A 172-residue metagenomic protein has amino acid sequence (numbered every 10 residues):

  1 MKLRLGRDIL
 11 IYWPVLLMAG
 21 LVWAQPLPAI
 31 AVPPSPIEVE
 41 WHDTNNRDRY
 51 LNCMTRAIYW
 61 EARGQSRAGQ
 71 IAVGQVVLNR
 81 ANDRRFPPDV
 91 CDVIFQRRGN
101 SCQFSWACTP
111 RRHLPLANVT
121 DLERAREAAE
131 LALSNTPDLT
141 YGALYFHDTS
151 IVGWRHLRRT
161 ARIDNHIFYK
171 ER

Functional and structural regions predicted by a protein language model:
M1-D8: Short, Lys/Arg-rich N-terminal segment immediately upstream of the first membrane anchor
K2, P28-R172: Bacterial extracytoplasmic/cell-wall-associated proteins, especially those involved in peptidoglycan
D8-I11, R84: General helical structural elements
L10-Q25: Hydrophobic membrane-insertion alpha-helices, especially the h-region of bacterial N-terminal signal peptides
